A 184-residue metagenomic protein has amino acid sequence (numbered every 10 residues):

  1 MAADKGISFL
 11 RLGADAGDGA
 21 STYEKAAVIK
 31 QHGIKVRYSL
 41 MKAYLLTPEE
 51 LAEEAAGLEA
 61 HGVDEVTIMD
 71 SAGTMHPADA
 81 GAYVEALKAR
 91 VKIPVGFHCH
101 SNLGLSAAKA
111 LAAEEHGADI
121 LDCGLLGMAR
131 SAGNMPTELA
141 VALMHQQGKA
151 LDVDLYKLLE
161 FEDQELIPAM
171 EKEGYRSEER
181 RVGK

Functional and structural regions predicted by a protein language model:
M1-K184: Catalytic cores and adjacent flexible loops of soluble metabolic enzymes that perform enolate/carbanion chemistry on
